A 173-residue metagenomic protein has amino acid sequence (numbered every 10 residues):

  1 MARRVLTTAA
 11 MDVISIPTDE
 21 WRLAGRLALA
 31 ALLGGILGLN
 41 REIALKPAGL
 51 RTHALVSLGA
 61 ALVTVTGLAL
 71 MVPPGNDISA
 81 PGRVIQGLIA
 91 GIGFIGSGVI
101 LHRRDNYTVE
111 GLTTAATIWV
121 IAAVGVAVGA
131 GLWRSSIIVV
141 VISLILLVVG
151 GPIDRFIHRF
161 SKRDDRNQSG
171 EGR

Functional and structural regions predicted by a protein language model:
A2-V84, A130-G131, S136, V149-P152 (+2 more regions): Alpha-helical transmembrane segments and their membrane-interface boundaries that form or gate the permeation pathway
G34, T117-G125: Hydrophobic, membrane-inserted alpha-helices
T64, L70, G93-L101: Transmembrane alpha-helices that form the ion-translocation and gating core of multi-pass ion transport proteins
I85-I95: Ligand-binding beta-strand-loop-alpha-helix segment within the catalytic cores of soluble metabolic enzymes
L101, A123-G131: Hydrophobic alpha-helical transmembrane segments
R103-T113: Short, amphipathic, aromatic/basic-enriched membrane-interface segments that mark the entry/exit of transmembrane
S136-L144: Hydrophobic core segments of alpha-helical transmembrane domains in multi-pass membrane proteins
